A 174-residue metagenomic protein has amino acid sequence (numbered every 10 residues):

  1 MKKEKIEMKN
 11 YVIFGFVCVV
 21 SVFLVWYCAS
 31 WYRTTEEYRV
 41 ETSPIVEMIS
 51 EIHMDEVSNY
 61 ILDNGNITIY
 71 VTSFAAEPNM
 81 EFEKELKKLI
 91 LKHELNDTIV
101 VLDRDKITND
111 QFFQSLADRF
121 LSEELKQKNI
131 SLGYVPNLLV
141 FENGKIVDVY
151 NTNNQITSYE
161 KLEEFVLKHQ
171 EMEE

Functional and structural regions predicted by a protein language model:
K2-G65, Y159-E174: N-terminal leader/targeting and pre-domain segments
V46-H53, L95-R119: Thiol-based oxidoreductase modules, predominantly thioredoxin-like and allied folds used for disulfide exchange
I49, E77-E81, I130: Extracytoplasmic/periplasmic, Sec-exported soluble proteins
E56-I99: Local sequence-structure signature of Cys/Sec-based thiol-disulfide redox active-site neighborhoods
F74-P78, K106-N109, I146-V147, N153-I156: Short acidic, S/G/P-rich loop/turn micro-motifs used as interaction or catalytic elements
L91, D97-V101, D105-T108, G133-Y134 (+2 more regions): Domain-level signature for proteins that mediate thiol-based redox and metal-cofactor handling
S115-S131: Short, internal strand/loop/helix patches that form the active-site neighborhood or redox-interaction surface
S131-E174: Non-catalytic, surface beta->alpha helical segment in thiol-disulfide oxidoreductase systems
